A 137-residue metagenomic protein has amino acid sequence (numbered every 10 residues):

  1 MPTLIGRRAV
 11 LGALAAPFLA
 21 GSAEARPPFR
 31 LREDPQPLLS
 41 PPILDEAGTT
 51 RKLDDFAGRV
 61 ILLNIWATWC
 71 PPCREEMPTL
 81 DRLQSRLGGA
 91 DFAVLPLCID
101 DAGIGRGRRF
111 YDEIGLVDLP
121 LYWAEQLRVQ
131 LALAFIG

Functional and structural regions predicted by a protein language model:
M1-P17: N-terminal secretory signal peptides and thylakoid transit peptides that target proteins across membranes
A25-L53: N-terminal "domain-start" segment that seeds a small globular fold
I65-T79: Conserved redox-active cysteine motifs that mediate thiol-disulfide chemistry, especially di-cysteine Cys-X(1-2)-Cys
M77-L97: Conserved helix-turn-beta segment immediately C-terminal to the redox Cys motif in thioredoxin-like folds
D91-I104, L119-Q126: Thiol-based oxidoreductase modules, predominantly thioredoxin-like and allied folds used for disulfide exchange
R106-F110: Short alpha-helix adjacent to the SAM-binding motif of class I
I114-L116, A124-G137: Thiol/disulfide oxidoreductase modules built on the thioredoxin-like
